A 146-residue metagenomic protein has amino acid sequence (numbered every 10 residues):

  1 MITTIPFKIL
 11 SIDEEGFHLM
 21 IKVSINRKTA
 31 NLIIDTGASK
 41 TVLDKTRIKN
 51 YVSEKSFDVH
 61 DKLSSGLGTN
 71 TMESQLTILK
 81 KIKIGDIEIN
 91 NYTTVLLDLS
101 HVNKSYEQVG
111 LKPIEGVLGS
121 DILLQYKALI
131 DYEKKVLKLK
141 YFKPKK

Functional and structural regions predicted by a protein language model:
M1-K146: Pepsin/retropepsin-fold aspartyl endopeptidases
